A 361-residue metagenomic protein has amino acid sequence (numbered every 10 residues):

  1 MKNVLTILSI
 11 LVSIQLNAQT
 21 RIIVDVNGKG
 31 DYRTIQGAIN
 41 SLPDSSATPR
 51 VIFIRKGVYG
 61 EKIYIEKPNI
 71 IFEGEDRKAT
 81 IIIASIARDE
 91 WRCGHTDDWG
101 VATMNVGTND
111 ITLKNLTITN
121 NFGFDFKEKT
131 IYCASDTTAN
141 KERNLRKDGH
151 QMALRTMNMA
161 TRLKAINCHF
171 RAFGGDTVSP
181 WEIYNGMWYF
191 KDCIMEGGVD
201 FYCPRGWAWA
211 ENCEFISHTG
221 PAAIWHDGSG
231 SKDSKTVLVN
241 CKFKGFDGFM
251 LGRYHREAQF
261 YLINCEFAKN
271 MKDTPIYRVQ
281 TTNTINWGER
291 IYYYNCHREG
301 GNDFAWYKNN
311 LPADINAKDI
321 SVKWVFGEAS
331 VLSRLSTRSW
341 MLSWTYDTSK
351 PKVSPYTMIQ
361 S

Functional and structural regions predicted by a protein language model:
M1-T20: Bacterial Sec-dependent N-terminal signal peptides
T20-S361: Sequence-level preference for short, compositionally simple segments enriched in small aliphatic or small polar residues
